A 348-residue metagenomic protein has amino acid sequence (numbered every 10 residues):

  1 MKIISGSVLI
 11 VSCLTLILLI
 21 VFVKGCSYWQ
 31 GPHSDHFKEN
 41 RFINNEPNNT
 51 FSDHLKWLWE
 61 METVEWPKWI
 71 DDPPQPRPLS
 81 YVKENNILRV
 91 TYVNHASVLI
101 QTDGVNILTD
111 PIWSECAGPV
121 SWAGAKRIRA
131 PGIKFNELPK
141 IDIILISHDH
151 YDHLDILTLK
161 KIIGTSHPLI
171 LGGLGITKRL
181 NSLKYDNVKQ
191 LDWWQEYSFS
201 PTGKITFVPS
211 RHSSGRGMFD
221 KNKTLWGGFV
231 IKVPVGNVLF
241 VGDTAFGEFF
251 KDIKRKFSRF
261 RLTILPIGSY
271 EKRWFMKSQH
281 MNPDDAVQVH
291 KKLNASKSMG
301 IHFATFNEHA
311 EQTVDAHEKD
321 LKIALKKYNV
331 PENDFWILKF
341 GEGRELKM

Functional and structural regions predicted by a protein language model:
I4-E137, K232-F240, R261-G268, I323: Metallo-beta-lactamase
S27-P32, H36-N40, N45, F135 (+5 more regions): Cap/insert and terminal regions of metallo-dependent hydrolase folds
P47, W122-G172, N187, S258-I264: Active-site metal-binding motif and surrounding structural segment of the metallo-beta-lactamase
V64-N85, G172-G236, D320-E342, L346-K347: Metallo-beta-lactamase
S97-Q101, F199-F260, K277, M281-D285: Catalytic core of the metallo-beta-lactamase
I100, D110, H148, D155 (+6 more regions): Divalent metal-coordination and catalytic microenvironments
P111-W113, D149, G175, S210-H212 (+3 more regions): Active-site metal-binding loops of divalent metal-dependent hydrolases
L157-I162, L183-K184, F249-I253: A short acidic, amphipathic alpha-helical/loop segment
